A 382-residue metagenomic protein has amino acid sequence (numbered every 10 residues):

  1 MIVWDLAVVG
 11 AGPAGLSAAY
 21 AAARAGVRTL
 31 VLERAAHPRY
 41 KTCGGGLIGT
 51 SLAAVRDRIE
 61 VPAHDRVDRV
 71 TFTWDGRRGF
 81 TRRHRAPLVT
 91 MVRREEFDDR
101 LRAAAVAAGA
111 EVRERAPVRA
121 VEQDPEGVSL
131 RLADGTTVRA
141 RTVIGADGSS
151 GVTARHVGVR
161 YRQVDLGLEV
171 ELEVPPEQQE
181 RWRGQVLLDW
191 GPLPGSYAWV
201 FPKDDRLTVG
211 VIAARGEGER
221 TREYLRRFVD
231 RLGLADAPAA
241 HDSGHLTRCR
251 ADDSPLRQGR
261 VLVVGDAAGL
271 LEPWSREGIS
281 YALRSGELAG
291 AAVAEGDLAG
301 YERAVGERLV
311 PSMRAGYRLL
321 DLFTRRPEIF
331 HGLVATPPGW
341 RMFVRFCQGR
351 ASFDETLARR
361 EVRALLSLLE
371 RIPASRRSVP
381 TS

Functional and structural regions predicted by a protein language model:
M1-L6: Extreme N-terminal starter segment of soluble prokaryotic enzymes
A7, A11, Y20-C43: Glycine-rich FAD pyrophosphate-binding loop
V9, G145-A146, V263: Redox-cofactor binding/interface segments in oxidoreductases and associated redox assembly factors
G15-L16: N-terminal Rossmann-fold NAD(P) dinucleotide-binding loop
A25, A104-A239, D253, G269: Predominantly flavin-linked oxidoreductase catalytic cores and closely associated redox partners
I48-R100: A conserved beta-strand/loop capping segment in the N-terminal third of enzymes that catalyze redox or closely related
L207, A251-A315: Conserved mid-domain beta->alpha element of the FAD-binding
A291-S382: C-terminal helical "tail/cap" subdomain of flavin- and related membrane-associated enzymes
